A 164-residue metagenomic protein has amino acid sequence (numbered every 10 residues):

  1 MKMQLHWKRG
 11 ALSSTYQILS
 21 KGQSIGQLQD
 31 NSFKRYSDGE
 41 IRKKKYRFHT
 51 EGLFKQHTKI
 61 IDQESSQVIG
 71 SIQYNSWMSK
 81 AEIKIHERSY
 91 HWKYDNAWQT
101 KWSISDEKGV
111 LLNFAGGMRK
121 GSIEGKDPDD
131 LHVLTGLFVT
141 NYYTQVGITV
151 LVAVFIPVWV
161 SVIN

Functional and structural regions predicted by a protein language model:
M1-K34, K43, Q67, W77-N164: Low-complexity or membrane-interfacial segments used for flexible interactions
L28, S32-Q67: Acidic (E/D-rich), amphipathic helical modules within compact regulatory domains
I72-Q73: Extended, low-complexity, charged alpha-helical tracts that assemble into coiled-coils or amphipathic helices used
